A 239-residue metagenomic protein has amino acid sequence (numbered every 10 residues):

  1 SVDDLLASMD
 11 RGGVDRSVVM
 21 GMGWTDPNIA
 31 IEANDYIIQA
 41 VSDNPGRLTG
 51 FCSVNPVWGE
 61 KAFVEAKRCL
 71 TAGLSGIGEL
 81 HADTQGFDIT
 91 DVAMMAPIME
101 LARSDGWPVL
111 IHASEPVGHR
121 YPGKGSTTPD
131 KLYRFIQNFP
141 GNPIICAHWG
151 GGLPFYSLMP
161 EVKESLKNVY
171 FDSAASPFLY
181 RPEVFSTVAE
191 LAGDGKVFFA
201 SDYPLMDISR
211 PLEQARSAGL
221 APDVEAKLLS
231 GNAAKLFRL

Functional and structural regions predicted by a protein language model:
S1-R16, L191-F198, L205-L239: Mid-to-C-terminal alpha-helical segments outside catalytic/metal-binding sites
D4-S8, A33-A40, E65-C69, M94-I98 (+4 more regions): A general structural detector for well-ordered alpha-helical segments in enzyme core domains, enriched
M9, I37, V41, C69 (+7 more regions): Conserved, mostly hydrophobic/aromatic
R11-G12, D43-R47, C69-A72, S104 (+4 more regions): Alpha-helix C-cap/termination motif
D15-R16, W24-V117, L179: Active-site gating/metal-coordination segments in enzymes
V18-G21, S53, I145-H148, D172-A174 (+2 more regions): Short beta-strand segments
P56, G151-G152, P204-L205: Short glycine-enriched loops at secondary-structure junctions
S75-G76, H81, I89-F198: Catalytic pocket-lining loop regions of alpha/beta-barrel enzymes, especially the amidohydrolase/enolase/GH5 lineages
